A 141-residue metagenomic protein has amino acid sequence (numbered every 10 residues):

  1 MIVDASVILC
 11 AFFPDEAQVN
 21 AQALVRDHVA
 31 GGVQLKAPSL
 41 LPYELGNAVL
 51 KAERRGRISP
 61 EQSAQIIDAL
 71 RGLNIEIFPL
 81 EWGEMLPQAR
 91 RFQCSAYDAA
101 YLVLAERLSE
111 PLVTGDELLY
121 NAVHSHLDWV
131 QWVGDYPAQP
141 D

Functional and structural regions predicted by a protein language model:
M1, L102-D141: Acidic, PIN/NYN-like endoribonuclease modules and their adjacent C-terminal/linker elements
M1-L40, A52-E61: Short, well-structured N-terminal submotif of metal-dependent ribonuclease cores
V7-I8, L41, E84, Y101 (+1 more regions): Alpha-helix capping/helix-boundary segments
C10-F12, A48, A122-V123: Residues that scaffold the ATP/ADP-binding catalytic core of kinase and kinase-like folds
N20, E44, N121-A122: Phosphate- and divalent-cation-binding pockets in alpha/beta enzyme and binding domains that engage nucleotide-derived
G31-G32, L73, L108, H126: Structured helix-beta-strand junction loops
G46-N74, E81: Active-site-proximal, substrate-binding regions of enzyme catalytic domains and RNA-binding/basic surfaces
I75-G115: Active-site neighborhoods of divalent-metal-dependent phosphate/nucleic-acid chemistry enzymes
